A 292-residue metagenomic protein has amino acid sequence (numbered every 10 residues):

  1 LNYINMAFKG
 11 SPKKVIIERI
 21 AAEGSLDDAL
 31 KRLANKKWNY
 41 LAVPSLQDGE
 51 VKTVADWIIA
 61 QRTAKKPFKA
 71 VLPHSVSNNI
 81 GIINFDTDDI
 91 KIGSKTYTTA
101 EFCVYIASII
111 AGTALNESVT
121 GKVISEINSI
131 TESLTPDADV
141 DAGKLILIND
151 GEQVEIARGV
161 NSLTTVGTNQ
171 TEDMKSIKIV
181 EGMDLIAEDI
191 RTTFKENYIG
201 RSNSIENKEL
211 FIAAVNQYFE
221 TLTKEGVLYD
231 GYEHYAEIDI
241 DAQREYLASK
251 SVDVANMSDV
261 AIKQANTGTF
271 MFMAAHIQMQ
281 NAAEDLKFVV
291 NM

Functional and structural regions predicted by a protein language model:
L1-M292: Surface-exposed assembly/interface segments
